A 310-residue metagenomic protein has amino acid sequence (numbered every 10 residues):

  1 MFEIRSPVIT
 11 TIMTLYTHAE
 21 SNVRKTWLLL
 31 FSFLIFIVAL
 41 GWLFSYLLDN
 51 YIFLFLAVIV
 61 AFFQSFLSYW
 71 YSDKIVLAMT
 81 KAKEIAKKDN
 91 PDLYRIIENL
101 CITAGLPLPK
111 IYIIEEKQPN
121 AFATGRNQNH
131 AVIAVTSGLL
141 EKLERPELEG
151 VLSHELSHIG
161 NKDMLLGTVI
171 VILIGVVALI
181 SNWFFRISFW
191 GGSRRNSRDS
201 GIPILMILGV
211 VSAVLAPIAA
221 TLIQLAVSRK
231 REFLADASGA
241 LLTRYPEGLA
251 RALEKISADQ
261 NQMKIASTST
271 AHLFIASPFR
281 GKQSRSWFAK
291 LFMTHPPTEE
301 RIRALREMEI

Functional and structural regions predicted by a protein language model:
M1-T11: Intrinsic disorder/low-complexity segments
I9-L34, F53-F55, F63-L205, I218-I310: Polar-ligand-bearing catalytic/cofactor-coordination segments of membrane-embedded or membrane-tethered inner-membrane
A39-I52: Short, hydrophobic transmembrane alpha-helix segments
L47-L48, L205-V211, Q224-L225: Short, flexible segments with low predicted structural confidence
V171, V210-V214: Hydrophobic alpha-helical transmembrane segments of integral membrane proteins, especially lipid-exposed positions
